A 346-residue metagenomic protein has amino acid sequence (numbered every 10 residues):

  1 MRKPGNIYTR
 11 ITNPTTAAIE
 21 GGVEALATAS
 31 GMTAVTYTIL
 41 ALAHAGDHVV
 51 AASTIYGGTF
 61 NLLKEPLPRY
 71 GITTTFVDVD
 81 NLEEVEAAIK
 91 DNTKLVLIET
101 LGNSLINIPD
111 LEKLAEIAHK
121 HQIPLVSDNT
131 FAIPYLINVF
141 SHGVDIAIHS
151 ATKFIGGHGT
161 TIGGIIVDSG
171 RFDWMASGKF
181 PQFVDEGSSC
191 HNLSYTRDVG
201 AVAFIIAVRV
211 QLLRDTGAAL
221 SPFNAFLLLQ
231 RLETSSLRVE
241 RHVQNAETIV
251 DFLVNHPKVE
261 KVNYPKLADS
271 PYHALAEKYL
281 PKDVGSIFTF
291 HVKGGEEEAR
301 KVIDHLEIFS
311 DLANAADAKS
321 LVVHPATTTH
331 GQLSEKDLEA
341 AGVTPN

Functional and structural regions predicted by a protein language model:
M1-G21, L26: A glycine-/small-polar-enriched, mobile loop at the entrance of the PLP active site in fold-type I
P4-I7, G102, S150-A151, R209 (+8 more regions): Glycine-rich, flexible loop/turn motifs
Y8, I155, V322: Short clusters of hydrophobic/aromatic residues that line enzyme substrate/ligand-binding pockets
A25-H256, N263: Conserved PLP-enzyme active-site core in the AAT-like
K258-N346: Conserved C-terminal alpha-helix-loop-beta "cap" of PLP-dependent enzymes that closes/shapes the active-site mouth
